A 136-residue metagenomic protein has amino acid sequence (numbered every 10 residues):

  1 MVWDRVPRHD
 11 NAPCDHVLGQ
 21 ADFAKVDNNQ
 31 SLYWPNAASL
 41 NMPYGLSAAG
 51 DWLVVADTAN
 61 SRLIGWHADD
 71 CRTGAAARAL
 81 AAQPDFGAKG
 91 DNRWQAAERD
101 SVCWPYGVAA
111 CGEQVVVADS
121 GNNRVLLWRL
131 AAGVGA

Functional and structural regions predicted by a protein language model:
M1, R62-L63, N123-V125: Structural signal for beta-propeller blades
M1, W52-V55, Q114-V117: Conserved beta-propeller blade signature
W3-A12, W66-A75, R129-A136: Short loop/turn segments immediately following beta-strands, especially the blade-tip and inter-blade linker loops
A12-N36, A76-E98, A136: Surface-exposed loop and turn segments in beta-propeller and other repeat-based domains that flank or scaffold
P13, S39-M42, A59, A76 (+2 more regions): Beta-rich catalytic cores
Q30-D51, R93-Q114: Signature of short aromatic-glycine-proline-rich micro-motifs recurring in repeat-based ectodomains
S47-W66: Loop/turn-rich, solvent-exposed surfaces of beta-rich toroidal or solenoidal domains
W104-G135: Blade-level signature of beta-propeller repeat domains, shared across WD40, Kelch, NHL, RCC1 and BNR/Asp-box propellers
